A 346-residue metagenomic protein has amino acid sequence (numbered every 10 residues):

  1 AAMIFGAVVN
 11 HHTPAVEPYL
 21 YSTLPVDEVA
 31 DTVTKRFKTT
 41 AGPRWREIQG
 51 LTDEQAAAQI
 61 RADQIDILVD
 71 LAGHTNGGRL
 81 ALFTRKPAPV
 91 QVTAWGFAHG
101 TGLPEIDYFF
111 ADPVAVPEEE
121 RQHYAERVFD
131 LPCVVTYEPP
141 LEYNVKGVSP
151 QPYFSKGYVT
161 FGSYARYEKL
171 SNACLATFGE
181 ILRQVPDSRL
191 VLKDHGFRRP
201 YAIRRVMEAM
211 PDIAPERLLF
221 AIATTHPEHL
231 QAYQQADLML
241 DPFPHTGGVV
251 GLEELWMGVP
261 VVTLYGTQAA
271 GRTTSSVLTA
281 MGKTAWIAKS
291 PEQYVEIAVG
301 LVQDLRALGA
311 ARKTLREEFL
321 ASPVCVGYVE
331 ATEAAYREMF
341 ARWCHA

Functional and structural regions predicted by a protein language model:
A1-E105, P113-R121, D187-Y328, A335: Conserved nucleotide-cofactor-binding alpha/beta core module
V8-H12, N172-P186: Short hydrophobic signal-anchor/transmembrane segments that target glycosyltransferases and glycosylation machinery
P117-H123, T136-P152: Acidic anion/phosphate-binding donor-loop and adjacent secondary structure in glycosyltransferase catalytic cores
V128-T136: C-terminal terminal-structure detector
Q151-Y158, G179-V185: Glycine-rich phosphate/diphosphate-binding loops that line cofactor/substrate pockets in enzymes
F154-S171, L175: Conserved donor-binding/catalytic core segment of Leloir-type glycosyltransferases
L175, G179-R183, V295, V299 (+1 more regions): A structural alpha-helix within SAM-dependent methyltransferase catalytic domains
